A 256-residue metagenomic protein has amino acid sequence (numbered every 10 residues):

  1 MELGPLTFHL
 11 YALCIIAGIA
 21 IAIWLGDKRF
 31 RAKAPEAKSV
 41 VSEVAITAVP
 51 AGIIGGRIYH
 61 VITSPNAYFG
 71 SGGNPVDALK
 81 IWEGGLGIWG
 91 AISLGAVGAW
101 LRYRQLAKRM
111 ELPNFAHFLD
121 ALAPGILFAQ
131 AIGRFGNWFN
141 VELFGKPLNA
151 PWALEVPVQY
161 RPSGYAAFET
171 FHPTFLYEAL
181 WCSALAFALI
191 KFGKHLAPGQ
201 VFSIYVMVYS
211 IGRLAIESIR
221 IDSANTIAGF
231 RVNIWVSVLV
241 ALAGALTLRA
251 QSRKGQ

Functional and structural regions predicted by a protein language model:
M1-Q256: Hydrophobic, membrane-interfacing alpha helices
